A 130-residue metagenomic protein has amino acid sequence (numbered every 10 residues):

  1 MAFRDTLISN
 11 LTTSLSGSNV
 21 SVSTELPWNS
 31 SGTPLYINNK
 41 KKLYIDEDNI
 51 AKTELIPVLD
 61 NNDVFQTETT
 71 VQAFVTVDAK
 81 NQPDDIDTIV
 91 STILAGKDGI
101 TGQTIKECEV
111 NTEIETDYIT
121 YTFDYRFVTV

Functional and structural regions predicted by a protein language model:
M1-L59, N81-T88: Small/polar-rich, solvent-exposed N-terminal microdomains that initiate assembly or binding
M1-S14, I50-E68, T101-V130: Short, charged interaction patches at domain edges and termini
S16-S21, A95-G102: Structural alpha-beta junctions
T24, D46-E47, Q66-E68, G96: A general secondary-structure boundary signal
D46, F74, R126: Residues in well-ordered beta-strands of folded domains
V64-N81: Short glycine-rich, basic-tinged beta-strand/loop micro-motifs
T76, G96, D117-I119: Broad hydrophobic/π-residue packing in well-ordered secondary structure
D78-I100: Short, hydrophobic/π-rich interface segment
